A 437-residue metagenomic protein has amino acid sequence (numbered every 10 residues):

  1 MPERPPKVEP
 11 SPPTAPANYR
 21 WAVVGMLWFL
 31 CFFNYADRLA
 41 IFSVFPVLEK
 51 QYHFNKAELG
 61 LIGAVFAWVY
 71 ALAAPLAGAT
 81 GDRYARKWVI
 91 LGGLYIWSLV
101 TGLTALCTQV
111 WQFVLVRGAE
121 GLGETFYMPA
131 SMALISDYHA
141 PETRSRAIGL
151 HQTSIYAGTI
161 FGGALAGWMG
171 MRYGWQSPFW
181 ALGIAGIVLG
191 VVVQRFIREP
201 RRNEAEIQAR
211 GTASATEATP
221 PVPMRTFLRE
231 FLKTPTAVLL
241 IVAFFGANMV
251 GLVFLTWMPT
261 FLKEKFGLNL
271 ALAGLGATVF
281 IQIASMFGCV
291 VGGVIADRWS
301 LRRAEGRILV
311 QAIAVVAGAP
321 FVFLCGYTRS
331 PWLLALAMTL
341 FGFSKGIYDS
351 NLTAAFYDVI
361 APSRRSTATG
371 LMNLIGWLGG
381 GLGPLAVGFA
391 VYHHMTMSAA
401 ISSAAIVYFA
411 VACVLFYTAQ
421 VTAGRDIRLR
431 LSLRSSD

Functional and structural regions predicted by a protein language model:
E9-A17, N203-I241, K265, R434-D437: Juxtamembrane intracellular "pre-TM" segments in multi-pass secondary transporters
I41-F42, T234-V290, G346-D349, T353: Extracytoplasmic gate region of multi-pass secondary transporters
H53, A85, L106-Q112, A140 (+1 more regions): Helix-breaking motifs and short loop linkers at transmembrane-helix boundaries and internal kinks in secondary membrane
L72-T108: Conserved MFS/SLC helix-loop-helix module at the cytosolic interface between two early adjacent transmembrane helices
W88-G102, R307-V322: Structural signature of the two symmetry-related core transmembrane helices
V116-A157: Cytoplasmic helix-loop-helix junction between adjacent transmembrane helices in 12-TM secondary transporters
H151, I155-R201: Helix-loop-helix hairpin linking two adjacent transmembrane segments in secondary transporters
M171-G183, N269, G306-L309, F389-Y408: A membrane-interface helix-boundary motif in multi-pass transporters
